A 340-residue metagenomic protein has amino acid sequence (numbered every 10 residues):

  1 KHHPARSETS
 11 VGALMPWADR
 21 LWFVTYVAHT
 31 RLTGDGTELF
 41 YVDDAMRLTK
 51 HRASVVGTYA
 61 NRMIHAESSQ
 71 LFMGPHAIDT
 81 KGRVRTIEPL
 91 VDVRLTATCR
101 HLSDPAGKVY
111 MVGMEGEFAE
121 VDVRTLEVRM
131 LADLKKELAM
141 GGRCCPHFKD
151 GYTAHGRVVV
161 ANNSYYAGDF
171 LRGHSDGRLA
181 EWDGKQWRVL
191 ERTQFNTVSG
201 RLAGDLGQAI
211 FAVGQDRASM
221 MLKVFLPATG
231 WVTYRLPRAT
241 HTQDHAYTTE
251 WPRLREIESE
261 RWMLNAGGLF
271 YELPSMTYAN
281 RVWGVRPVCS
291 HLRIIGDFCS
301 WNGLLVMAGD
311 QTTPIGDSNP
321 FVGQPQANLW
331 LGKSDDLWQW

Functional and structural regions predicted by a protein language model:
K1-H2, R47-S54, V84-I87, R124-A139 (+5 more regions): Blade-edge beta-strand/turn elements of extracellular beta-propeller and related beta-sheet repeat scaffolds
H2-T37, V56-M63: Beta-strand-rich domains and repeat architectures in extracellular enzymes and scaffolds, especially beta-propellers
A5-A13, A53-S68, L90-G107, M114-G116 (+4 more regions): Repeated scaffold domains used in trafficking and secretory/extracellular systems, primarily beta-propellers
R20-V24, E67-F72, A106-Y110, T153-A161 (+5 more regions): Entry beta-strands of beta-propeller and related beta-repeat scaffolds
A28-L32, I78, G116-F118, Y165-D169 (+3 more regions): Short glycine/acidic-enriched loop and turn motifs that connect beta-strands
D35-C99: Blade-loop segments of beta-propeller domains
G36-A45, F118-L126, R172-K185, M221-G230 (+2 more regions): Beta-propeller blade signature
H241-S334: Loop/turn-rich, solvent-exposed surfaces of beta-rich toroidal or solenoidal domains
